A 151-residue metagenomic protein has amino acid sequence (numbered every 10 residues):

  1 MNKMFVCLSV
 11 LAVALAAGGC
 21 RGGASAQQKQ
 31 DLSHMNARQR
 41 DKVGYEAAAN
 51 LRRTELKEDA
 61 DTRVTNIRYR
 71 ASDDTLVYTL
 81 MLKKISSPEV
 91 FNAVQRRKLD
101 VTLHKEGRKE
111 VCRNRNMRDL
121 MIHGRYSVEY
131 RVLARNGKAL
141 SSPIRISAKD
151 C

Functional and structural regions predicted by a protein language model:
M1-L8: Bacterial N-terminal signal peptides that target proteins for export
A17-G19: C-terminal motif of bacterial Sec signal peptides marking the signal peptidase cleavage site
R21-G23: Bacterial signal peptide processing site
K29-A49: Post-signal peptide N-terminal segment of mature Sec-exported envelope proteins
D59-K84: Short edge beta-strands and adjacent turn/loop segments
L80-K84, V132-N136, I146: A mature extracytoplasmic/lumenal domain signature
S86-N114: Long, charged/polar, surface-exposed segments that mediate recognition or autoinhibition
H104-S141: A short amphipathic beta-strand at an alpha->beta junction
